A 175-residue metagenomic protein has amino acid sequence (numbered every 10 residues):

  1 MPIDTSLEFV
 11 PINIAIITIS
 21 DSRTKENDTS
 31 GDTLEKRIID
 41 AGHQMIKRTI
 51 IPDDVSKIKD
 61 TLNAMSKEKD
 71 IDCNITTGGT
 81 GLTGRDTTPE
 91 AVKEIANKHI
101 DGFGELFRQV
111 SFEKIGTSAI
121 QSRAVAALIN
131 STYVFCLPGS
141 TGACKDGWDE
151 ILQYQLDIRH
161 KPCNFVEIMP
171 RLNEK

Functional and structural regions predicted by a protein language model:
M1-K175: Non-catalytic beta/alpha edge segments that cap or flank active sites
